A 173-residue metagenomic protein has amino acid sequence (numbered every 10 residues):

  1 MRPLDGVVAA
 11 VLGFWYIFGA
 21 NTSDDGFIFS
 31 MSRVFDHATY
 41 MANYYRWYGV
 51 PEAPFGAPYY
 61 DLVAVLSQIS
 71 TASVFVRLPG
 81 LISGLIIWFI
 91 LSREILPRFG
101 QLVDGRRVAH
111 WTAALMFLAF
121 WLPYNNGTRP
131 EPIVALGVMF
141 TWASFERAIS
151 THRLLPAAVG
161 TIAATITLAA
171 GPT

Functional and structural regions predicted by a protein language model:
M1, S23-G26, F89, A158 (+1 more regions): Polar low-complexity intrinsically disordered regions
M1-F14: Start-transfer (signal-anchor) and selected internal transmembrane alpha helices of multi-pass inner/ER membrane
R2, F27-R33, V108-T112, I149: Short, functional N-terminal and low-complexity linear motifs
V11-D104, A119-T128, V134-A135: Active-site lumenal/periplasmic loops and adjacent helix-entry segments of GT-C-fold, multi-pass membrane
G105-T173: Membrane-embedded helix bundles of polyisoprenyl
